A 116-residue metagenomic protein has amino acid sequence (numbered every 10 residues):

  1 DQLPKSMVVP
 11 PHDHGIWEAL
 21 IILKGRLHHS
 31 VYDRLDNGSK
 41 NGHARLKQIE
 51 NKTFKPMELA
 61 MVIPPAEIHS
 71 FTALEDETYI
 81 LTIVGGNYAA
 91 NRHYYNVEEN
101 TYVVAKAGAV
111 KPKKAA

Functional and structural regions predicted by a protein language model:
D1-D13, T53-K55, I63-E67: Conserved short histidine dyad/triad with adjacent acidic residue
L3-P4, G15-D33, I83-G86: Short, conserved beta-strand element in jelly-roll/cupin
P10-P11, H29-S30, I68-L74, I80: Short beta-strand His + acidic residue motifs that chelate non-heme Fe in jelly-roll/DSBH and cupin folds
G15-I16, N37, N96-E99: Short, surface-exposed, charged loop/turn segments at secondary-structure junctions
A19-I21, M61, E75-N91: A short hydrophobic beta-strand segment most commonly corresponding to one strand of the jelly-roll/cupin
L20-I22, S39-H43, N91-Y94: A short, polar/proline- and glycine-enriched secondary-structure boundary/capping micro-motif
R34-A73, A107-V110: Short acidic-glycine-tyrosine-enriched beta hairpin
N91-A116: Extended, aromatic/histidine-rich regions of cofactor-dependent oxidoreductases associated with respiratory
